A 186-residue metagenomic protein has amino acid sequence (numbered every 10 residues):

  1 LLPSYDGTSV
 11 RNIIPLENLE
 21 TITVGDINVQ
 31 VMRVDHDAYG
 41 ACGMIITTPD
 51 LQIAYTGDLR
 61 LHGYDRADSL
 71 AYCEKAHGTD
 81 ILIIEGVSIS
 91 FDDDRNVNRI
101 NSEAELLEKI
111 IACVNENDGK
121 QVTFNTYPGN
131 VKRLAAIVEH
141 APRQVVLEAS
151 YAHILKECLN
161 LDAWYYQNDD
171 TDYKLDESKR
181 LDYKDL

Functional and structural regions predicted by a protein language model:
L1-D170, K174-D176: His/Asp/Glu-rich metal-coordinating catalytic cores of metallo-dependent phosphodiesterases/hydrolases acting on
D182-L186: Short, intrinsically disordered, charge-balanced linker/junction segments flanking boundaries in proteins
